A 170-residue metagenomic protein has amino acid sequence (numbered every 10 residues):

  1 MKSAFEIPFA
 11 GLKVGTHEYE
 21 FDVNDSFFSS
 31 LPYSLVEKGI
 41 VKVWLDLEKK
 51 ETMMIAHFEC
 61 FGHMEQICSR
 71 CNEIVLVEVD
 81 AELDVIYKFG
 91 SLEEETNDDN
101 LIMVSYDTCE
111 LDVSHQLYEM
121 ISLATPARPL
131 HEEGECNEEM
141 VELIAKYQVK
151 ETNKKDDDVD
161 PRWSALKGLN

Functional and structural regions predicted by a protein language model:
M1-A10, V14, I40, F89-N170: Charge-rich, low-complexity linker and terminal segments
M1-I67: A positional/architectural concept
F28, Y87-F89: Aromatic-residue hotspot detector
M64-E65, V85, R128: Cys/His-rich Zn2+-binding cysteine-cluster or related metal-binding knuckle/ribbon modules and their
R70: Short, cysteine/histidine-rich loop/knuckle motifs that typically chelate Zn2+
V75: Cys/His-rich microdomains that often coordinate metals
E78-A81: Short Cys/His-rich "knuckle" micro-motifs
